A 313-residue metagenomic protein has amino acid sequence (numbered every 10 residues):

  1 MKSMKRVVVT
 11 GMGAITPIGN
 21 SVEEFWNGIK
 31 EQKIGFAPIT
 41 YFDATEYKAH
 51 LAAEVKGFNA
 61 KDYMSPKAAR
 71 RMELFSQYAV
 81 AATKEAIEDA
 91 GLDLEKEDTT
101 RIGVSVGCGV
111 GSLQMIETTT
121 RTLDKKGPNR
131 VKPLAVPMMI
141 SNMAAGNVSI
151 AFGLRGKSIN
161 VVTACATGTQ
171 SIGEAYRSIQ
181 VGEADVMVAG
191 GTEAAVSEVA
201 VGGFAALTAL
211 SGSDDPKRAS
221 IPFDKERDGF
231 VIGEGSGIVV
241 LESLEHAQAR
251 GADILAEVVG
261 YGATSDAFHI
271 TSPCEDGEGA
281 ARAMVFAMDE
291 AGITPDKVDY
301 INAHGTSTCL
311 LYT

Functional and structural regions predicted by a protein language model:
M1-A68, A90, E245-E257: ACP-dependent fatty acid/polyketide chain-elongation machinery
K2-S3, P38-A81, I87, R101 (+3 more regions): Conserved catalytic cysteine-centered active-site region of acyl-thioester-dependent Claisen-condensing enzymes
R6-T10, A37, D215-I293, K297-Y300: Condensing-enzyme catalytic core mediating Claisen C-C bond formation in acyl metabolism
V9-G11, I29, T83, V104 (+8 more regions): Conserved small-residue
E24, G28, A81-E85, T118 (+8 more regions): Alpha-helical scaffold segments in soluble metabolic enzymes
Y41, E97-V106, S158-T163, A184-T192 (+2 more regions): Beta-strand segments within the central parallel beta-sheet cores of soluble alpha/beta enzyme folds
E183-D228, Y261-E275, G305-C309: Acyl-CoA/ACP chain-elongation machinery
Y312-T313: Conserved small/polar residues in nucleotide/adenosyl-binding loops
